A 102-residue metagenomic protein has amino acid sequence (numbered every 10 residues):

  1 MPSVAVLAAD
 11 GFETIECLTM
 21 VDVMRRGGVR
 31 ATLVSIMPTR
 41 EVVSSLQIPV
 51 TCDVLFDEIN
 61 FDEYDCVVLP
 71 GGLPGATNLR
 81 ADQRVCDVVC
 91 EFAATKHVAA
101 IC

Functional and structural regions predicted by a protein language model:
M1-V98: Extended, subdomain-level signal for the structured scaffold at the beginning of enzyme domains
I101-C102: Short, thiol/selenol-centered motifs that function as redox-active sites or metal-ligating centers
